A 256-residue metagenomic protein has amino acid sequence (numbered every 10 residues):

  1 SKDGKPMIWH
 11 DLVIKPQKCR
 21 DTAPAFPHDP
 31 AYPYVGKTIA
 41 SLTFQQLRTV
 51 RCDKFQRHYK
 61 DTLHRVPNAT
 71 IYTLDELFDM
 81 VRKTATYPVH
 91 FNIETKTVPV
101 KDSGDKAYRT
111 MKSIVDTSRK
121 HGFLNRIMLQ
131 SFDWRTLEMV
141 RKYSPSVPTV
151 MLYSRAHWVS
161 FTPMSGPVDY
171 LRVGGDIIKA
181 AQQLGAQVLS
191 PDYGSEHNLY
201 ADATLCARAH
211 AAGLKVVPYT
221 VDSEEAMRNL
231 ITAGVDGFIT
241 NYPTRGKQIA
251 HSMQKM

Functional and structural regions predicted by a protein language model:
D3-P148, R155-A156, Q182-H197, H210-A212: Metal-dependent phosphodiesterase/phospholipase catalytic core, i.e., the His/Asp/Glu-rich active-site region
M151-Y153, V159-M256: C-terminal active-site rim and adjoining tail of enzyme catalytic domains
